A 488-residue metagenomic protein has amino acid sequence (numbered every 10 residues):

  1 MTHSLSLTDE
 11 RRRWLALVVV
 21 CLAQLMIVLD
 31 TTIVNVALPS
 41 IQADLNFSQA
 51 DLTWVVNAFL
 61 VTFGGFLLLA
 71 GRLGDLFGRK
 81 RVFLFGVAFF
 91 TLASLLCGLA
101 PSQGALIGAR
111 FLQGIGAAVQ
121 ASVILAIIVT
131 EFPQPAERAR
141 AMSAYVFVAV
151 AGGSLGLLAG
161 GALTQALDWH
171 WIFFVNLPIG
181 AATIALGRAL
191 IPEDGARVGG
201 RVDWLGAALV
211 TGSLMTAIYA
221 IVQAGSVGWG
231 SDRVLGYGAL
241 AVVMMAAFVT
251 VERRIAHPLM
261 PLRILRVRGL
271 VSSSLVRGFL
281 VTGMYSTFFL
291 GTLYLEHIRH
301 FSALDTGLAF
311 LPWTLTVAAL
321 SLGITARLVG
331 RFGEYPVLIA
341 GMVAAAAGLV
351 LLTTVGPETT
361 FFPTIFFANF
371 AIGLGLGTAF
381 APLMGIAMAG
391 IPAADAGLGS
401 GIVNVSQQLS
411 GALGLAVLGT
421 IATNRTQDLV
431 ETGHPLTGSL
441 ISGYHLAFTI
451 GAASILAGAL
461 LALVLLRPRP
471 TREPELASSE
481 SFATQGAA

Functional and structural regions predicted by a protein language model:
M1-R12, A196, L465-A488: Intrinsic disorder in cytosolic terminal tails and internal cytosolic loops of multi-pass membrane transporters
T2-A189, G323, F332, L338 (+4 more regions): Transmembrane-helix bundle of Major Facilitator Superfamily
L7, I184-T211, R253-R268, G330 (+2 more regions): Flexible interhelical linker loops that connect adjacent transmembrane helices in multi-pass membrane transporters
W14-V36, Q49, D232-L240, M244 (+3 more regions): 12-transmembrane solute porter fold
I41-Q42, L73-G74, A159-L167, I221 (+3 more regions): Interfacial helix-cap and linker-helix signal at transmembrane-aqueous boundaries of multi-pass secondary transporters
S102, Q134, Q165-A166, R188-A196 (+7 more regions): Transmembrane helix-loop junctions in multipass membrane proteins, especially transporters and channels
I127, E131, A162, L186 (+7 more regions): A residue-level signal for alpha-helical anchor/packing sites in multi-pass solute transporters
L177-G195, T211-Q223, L240-I255, G458-R467: C-terminal membrane-cytosol helix-exit motif in multi-pass small-molecule transporters
